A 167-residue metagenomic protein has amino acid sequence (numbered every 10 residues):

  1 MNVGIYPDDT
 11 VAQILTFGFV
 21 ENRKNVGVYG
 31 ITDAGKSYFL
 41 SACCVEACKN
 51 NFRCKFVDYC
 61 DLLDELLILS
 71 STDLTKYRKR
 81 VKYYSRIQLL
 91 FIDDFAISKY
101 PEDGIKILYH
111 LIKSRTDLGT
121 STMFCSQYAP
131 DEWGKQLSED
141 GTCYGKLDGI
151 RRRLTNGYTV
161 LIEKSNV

Functional and structural regions predicted by a protein language model:
M1-F17: N-terminal pre-Walker A segment at the start of P-loop NTPase domains
L15-T16, R23, I105, P130: ATPase nucleotide-binding head domains, primarily ABC-like/P-loop NTPase cores
E21-N22, N50, Y84-I87, D117-T120: Short loop/turn elements that form and flank the Walker-type P-loop nucleotide-binding site in RecA-like NTPase cores
R23-F39: Walker A/P-loop nucleotide-binding motif
N25-G27, L89, S121-M123: Residue-level preference for the first positions of well-ordered beta-strands
C44-V57: Post-Walker A helix-loop "phosphate-sensing" segment adjacent to the P-loop in P-loop NTPases
R53, L62-S71, T75, K82 (+1 more regions): Replace "adjacent to P-loop NTPase cores in ATP/GTP-dependent enzymes" with "adjacent to NTP-binding cores
